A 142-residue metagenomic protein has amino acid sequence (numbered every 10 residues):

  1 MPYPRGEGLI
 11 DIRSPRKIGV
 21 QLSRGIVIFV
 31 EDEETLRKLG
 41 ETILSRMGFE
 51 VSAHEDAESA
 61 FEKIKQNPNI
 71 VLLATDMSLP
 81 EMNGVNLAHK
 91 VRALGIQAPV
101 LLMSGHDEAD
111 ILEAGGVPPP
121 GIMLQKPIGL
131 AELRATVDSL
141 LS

Functional and structural regions predicted by a protein language model:
M1-P15: C-terminal catalytic ATP-binding subdomain
K17, N86, A93, S104-Q125 (+1 more regions): Alpha4 helix (beta4-alpha4-beta5 surface) of REC/receiver domains from two-component response regulators
E31: Conserved acidic carboxylate
R37, P80: The feature encodes the CheY-like receiver
K38-R46: Charged docking surfaces used in two-component/phosphorelay signaling
G48-E55, K63: Short hydrophobic/Thr-rich beta-strand motif most characteristic of the beta2 strand and flanking loop of CheY-like
D56-S59, N83-L87, S104: Acidic catalytic/metal-coordinating carboxylates
P68-A74, L79: Active-site beta3 strand of CheY-like receiver
